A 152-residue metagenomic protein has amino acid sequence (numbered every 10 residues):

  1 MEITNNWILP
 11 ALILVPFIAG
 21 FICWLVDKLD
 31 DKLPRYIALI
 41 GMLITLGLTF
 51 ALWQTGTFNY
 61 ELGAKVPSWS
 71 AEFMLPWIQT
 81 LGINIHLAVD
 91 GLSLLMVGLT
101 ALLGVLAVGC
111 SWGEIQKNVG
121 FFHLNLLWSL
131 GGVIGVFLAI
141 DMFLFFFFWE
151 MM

Functional and structural regions predicted by a protein language model:
M1-I8, I22-L124: Transmembrane helix-loop-helix hairpins at membrane boundaries of multipass inner-membrane proteins
W7-A19: The first (N-terminal) embedded transmembrane alpha-helix
L9, I83-N84, I134, F143: A generic hydrophobic-helix recognition signal that picks specific residues within alpha-helical hydrophobic
I13, L87-A88, A101, L138 (+1 more regions): Short conserved micro-motifs on helix faces and helix-strand junctions that flank and scaffold key functional residues
P16, D90, D141-M152: Functional transmembrane alpha-helices
I18-G20, G104-V105, W128-V133: Hydrophobic, membrane-inserted alpha-helices
C23, G135-F137: MFS-fold secondary transporters
V26, A139-I140: Helix-breaking motifs and short loop linkers at transmembrane-helix boundaries and internal kinks in secondary membrane
